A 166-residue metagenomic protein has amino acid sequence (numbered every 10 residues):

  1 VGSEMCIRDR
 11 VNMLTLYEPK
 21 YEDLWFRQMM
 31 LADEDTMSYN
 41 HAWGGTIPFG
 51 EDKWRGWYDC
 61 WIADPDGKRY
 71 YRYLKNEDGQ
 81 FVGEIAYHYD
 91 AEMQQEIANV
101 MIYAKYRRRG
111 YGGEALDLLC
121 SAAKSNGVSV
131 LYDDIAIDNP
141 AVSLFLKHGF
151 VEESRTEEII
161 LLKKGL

Functional and structural regions predicted by a protein language model:
V1-I7: Short, small-residue-biased leader/transition segments that mark boundaries at the very start of proteins
R8-R55: A short, well-structured alpha-helix characteristic of acyl/acetyltransferase catalytic modules
W25-F26, K53-C60, E114, L118: Alpha-helical elements of Rossmann-like donor-binding domains used by nucleotide-donor carbohydrate transfer enzymes
I47-I97, Y103-K105, T156, L166: Acetyl-CoA-dependent GNAT
Y103, Y132-S143: Conserved beta-strand-loop-alpha-helix junction that forms the acyl-donor binding cleft
R108-A122, S143, K147: Conserved acetyl-CoA-binding loop-helix of GNAT-fold acetyltransferases
K124, F150-V151: Beta-rich extracellular carbohydrate-active architectures
Y132-A136, V151-K164: Conserved catalytic-core motifs of GNAT/GCN5-like acyltransferases
